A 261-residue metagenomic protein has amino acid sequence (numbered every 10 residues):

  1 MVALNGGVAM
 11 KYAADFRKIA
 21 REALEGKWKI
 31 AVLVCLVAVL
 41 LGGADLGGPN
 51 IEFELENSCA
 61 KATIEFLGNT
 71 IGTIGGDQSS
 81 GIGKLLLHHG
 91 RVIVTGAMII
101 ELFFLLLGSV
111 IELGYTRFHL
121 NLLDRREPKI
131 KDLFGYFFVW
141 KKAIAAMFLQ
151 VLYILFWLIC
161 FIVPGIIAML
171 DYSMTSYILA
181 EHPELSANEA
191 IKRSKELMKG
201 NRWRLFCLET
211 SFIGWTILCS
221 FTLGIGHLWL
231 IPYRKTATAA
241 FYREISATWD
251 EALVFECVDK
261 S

Functional and structural regions predicted by a protein language model:
V2-S261: Hydrophobic alpha-helical membrane segments
